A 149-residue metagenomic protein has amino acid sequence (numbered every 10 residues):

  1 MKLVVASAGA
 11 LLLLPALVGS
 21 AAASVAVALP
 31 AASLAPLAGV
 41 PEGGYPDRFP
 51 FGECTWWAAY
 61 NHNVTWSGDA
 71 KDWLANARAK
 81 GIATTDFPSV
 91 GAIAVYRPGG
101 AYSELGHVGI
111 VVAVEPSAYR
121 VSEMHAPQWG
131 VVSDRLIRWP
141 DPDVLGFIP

Functional and structural regions predicted by a protein language model:
M1-P36, P149: N-terminal secretion targeting segments of exported proteins
V25, L29, A70, V121-S122 (+1 more regions): Short linear functional motifs in flexible/disordered or boundary regions
A32, G109, S133-I137: Surface-exposed beta-strand edges and their flanking turn/coil or helix-capping segments
S33-P127: Secreted/periplasmic proteins that engage bacterial cell-wall peptidoglycan
V114-P149: Aromatic- and glycine-rich peptidoglycan recognition patches
